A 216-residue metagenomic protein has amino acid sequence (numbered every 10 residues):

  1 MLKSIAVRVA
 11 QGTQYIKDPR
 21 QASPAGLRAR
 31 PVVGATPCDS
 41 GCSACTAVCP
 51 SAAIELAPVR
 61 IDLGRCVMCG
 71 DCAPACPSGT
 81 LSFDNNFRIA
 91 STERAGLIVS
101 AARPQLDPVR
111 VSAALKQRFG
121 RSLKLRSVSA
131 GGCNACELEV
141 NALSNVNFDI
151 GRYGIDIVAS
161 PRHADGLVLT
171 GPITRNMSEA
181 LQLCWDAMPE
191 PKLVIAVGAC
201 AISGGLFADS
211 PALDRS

Functional and structural regions predicted by a protein language model:
M1-V48, A52-L56, P74, D84-V109 (+2 more regions): Non-ligating segments of multi-cofactor redox enzymes
P58-V67, A73, P77-S216: Iron-sulfur-associated redox domains of electron-transfer enzymes in respiratory and anaerobic energy metabolism
